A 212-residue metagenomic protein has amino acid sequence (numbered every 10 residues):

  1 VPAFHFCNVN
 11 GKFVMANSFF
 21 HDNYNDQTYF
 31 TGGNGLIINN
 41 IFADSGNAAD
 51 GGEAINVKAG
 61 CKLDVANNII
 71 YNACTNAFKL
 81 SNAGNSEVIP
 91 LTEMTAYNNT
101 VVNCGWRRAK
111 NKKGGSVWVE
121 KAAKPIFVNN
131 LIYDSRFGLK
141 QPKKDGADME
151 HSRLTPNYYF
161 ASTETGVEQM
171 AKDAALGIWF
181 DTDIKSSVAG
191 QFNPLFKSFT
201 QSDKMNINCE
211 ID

Functional and structural regions predicted by a protein language model:
V1-H5, N10-D26, N34-N47, E53-A54 (+5 more regions): Right-handed parallel beta-helix
P2-V9, D26-G32, A49-A59, N76-V88 (+4 more regions): Glycine-rich beta-solenoid repeat tracts in large extracellular/virion proteins
E120-N130, S135-D212: Acidic, glycine- and Ser/Thr-rich low-complexity intrinsically disordered tracts in extracellular/secreted proteins
